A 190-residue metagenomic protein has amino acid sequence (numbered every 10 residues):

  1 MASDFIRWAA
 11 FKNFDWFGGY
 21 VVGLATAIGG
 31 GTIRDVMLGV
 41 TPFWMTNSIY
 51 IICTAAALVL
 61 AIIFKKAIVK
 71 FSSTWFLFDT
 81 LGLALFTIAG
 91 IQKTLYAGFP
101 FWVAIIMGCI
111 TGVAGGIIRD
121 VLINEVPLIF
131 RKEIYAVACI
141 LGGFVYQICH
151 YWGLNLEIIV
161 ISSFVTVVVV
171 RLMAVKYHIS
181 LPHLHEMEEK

Functional and structural regions predicted by a protein language model:
A2-K12, D35, V59-S72, I117-P127 (+1 more regions): C-terminal ends of transmembrane helices
I6, V21-A25, T32-L38, I106 (+3 more regions): Short, structured motif recognition centered on aromatic/hydrophobic residues
F17-G23, N47-I52, S72-L83, M107 (+2 more regions): Cytoplasmic-side transmembrane-helix entry/capping segments in multi-pass membrane proteins
G23-G31, T54, D79-Q92, I134-Q147 (+1 more regions): Small-residue-rich segments of transmembrane alpha-helices in multi-pass membrane proteins, especially helix faces
V36-M45, A89-V103, I148-I159: Helix-coil boundary and interhelical linker segments in multi-pass alpha-helical membrane proteins
P42-A56, P100-G112: Structural signature of hydrophobic alpha-helical transmembrane segments
F64, V69-L128: Membrane-proximal helix-loop-helix units in multi-pass membrane proteins
I110, V160-M173: Small-residue-rich transmembrane alpha-helices that serve as helix-helix interface/gating elements in multipass
